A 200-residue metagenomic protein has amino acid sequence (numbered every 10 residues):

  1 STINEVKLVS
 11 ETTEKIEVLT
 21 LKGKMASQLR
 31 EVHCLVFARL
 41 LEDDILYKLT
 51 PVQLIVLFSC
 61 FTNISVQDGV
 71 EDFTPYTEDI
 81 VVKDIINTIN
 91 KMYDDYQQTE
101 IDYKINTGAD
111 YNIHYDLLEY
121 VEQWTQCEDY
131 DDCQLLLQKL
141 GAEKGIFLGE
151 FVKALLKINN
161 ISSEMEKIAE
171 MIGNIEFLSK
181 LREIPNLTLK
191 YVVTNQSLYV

Functional and structural regions predicted by a protein language model:
S1-V200: Non-catalytic terminal extensions of ATP-dependent helicases
